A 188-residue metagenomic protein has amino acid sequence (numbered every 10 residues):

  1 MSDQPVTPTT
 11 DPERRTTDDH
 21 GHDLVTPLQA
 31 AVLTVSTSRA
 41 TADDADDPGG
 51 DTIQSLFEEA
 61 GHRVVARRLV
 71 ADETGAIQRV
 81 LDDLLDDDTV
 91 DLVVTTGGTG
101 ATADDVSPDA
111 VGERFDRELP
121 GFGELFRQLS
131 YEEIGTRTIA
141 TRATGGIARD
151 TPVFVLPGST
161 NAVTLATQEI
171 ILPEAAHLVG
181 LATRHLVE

Functional and structural regions predicted by a protein language model:
M1-A31, V64, A182-E188: Haloarchaeal acidic low-complexity proteome signature biased toward cell-envelope/secretome components but also
T17-D19, Q78-L81, I139-R142: A generic local structural motif
D18-D72, A76: Glycine-rich phosphate/diphosphate-binding loop of Rossmann-like nucleotide-binding domains
P27-L28, D88-V90, A148-T151: Short coil/turn connectors at secondary-structure junctions
L33-T34, T95-T96, V155-P157: Short beta-strand segments
D44-P48, R79, V106, L165-A166: Generic recognition of short, well-ordered alpha-helical segments
E58, V64-F115: N-terminal small/polar loop signature for handling phosphorylated ligands or for N-terminal nucleophile
T102, V106-E188: Proline/glycine-rich low-complexity loops and linkers
